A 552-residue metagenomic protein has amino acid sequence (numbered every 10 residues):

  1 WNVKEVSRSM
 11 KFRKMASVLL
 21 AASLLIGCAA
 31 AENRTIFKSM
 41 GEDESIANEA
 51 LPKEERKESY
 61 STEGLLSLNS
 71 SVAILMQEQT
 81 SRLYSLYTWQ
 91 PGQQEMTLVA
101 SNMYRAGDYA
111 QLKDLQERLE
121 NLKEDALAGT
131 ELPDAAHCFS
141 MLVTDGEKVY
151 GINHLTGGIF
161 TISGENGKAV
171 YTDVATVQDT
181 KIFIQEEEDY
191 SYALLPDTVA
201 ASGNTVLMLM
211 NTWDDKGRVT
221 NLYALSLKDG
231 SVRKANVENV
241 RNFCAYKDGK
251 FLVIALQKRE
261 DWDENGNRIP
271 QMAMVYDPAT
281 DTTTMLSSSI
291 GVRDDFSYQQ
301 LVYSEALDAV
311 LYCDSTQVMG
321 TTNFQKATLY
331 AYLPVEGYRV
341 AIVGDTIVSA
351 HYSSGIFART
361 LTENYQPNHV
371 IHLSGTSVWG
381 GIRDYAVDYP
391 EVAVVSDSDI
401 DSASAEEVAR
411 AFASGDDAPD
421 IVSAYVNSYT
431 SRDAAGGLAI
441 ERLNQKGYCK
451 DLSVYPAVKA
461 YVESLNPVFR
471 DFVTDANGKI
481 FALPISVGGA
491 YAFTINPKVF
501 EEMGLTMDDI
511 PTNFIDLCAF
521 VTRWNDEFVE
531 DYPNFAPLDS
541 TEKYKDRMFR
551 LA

Functional and structural regions predicted by a protein language model:
K11-A21: Sec-dependent signal peptide recognition, specifically the positively charged N-region followed immediately by
L20, L24-C28: Hydrophobic core
E32-R82, Y87-Q94, G164, M210-D214 (+5 more regions): Conserved N-terminal structural module of periplasmic/extracytoplasmic solute-binding proteins
S39-D43, E49, T97-G107, Q111-D114 (+4 more regions): Beta-propeller fold detector
E54-Y60, E131-A135, A175-Q178, I184-S191 (+3 more regions): Surface loop/turn motifs at the tips and blade-to-blade linkers of beta-strand repeat domains
S59-G64, A126-M141, D189-T198, S297-Q300 (+1 more regions): Signature of short aromatic-glycine-proline-rich micro-motifs recurring in repeat-based ectodomains
Q90, S226, V232, T474-A552: Helix-loop-helix "hinge/cap" segment bordering the ligand-binding cleft or interdomain interface
Y429-A490, I515-C518: Hinge/lid segment of periplasmic solute-binding proteins
